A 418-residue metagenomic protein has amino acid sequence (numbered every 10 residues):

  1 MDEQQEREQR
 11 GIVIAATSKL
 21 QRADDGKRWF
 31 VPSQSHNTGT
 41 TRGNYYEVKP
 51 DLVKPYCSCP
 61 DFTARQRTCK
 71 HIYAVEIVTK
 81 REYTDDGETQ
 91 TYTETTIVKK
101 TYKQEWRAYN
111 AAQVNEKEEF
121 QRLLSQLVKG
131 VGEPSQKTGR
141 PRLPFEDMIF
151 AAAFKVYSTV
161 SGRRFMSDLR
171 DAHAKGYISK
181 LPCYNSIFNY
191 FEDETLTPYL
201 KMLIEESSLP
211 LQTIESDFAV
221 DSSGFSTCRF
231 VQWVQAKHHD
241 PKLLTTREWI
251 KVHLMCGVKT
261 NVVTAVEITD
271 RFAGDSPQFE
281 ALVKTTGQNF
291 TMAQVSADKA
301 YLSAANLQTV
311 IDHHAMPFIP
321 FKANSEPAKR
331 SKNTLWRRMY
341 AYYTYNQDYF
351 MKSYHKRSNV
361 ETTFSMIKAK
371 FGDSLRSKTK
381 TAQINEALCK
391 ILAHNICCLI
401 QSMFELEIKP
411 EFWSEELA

Functional and structural regions predicted by a protein language model:
M1-Q113, E118: Long, low-complexity, compositionally biased intrinsically disordered regions
T40-N44, L244-K251, V360: Short, flexible loop/turn motifs enriched in small residues
V75, N346-A418: Basic, amphipathic alpha-helical segments enriched in Lys/Arg and hydrophobic/aromatic residues
Y102-V156: Basic, short loop/linker segments at the boundary and entry of helix-turn-helix/winged-helix-like folds
Q136, R140-P141, I149, Y157 (+3 more regions): Polybasic low-complexity intrinsically disordered regions
T138-L143, V160, R170-F188: Short, basic interhelical loop/turn and adjoining N-cap of the next helix at nucleic-acid- or acidic-partner-contacting
S158-D171, E361: Short, charged amphipathic recognition helices of the HTH superfamily and cognate SANT/SANTA-like modules
A300, A304-K368: Helix-centered, glycine/charged polyanion-binding patches within enzymatic domains that contact phosphate-containing
